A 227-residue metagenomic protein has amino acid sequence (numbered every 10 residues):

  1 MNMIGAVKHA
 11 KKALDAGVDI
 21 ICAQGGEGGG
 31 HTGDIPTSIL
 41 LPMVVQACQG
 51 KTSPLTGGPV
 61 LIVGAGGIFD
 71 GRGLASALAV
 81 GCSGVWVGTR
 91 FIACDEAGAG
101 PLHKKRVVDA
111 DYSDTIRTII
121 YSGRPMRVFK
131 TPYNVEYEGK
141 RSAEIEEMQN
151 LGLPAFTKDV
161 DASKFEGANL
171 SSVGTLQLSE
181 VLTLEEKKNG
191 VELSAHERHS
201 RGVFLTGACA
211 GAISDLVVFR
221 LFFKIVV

Functional and structural regions predicted by a protein language model:
M1, A65-G66: Residues that cap or flank secondary-structure elements
M1-L55: Active-site entrance/lid segments in N-terminal catalytic domains of soluble metabolic enzymes
H31-V63, F69-V227: Conserved active-site-proximal phosphate/metal-binding subdomains
